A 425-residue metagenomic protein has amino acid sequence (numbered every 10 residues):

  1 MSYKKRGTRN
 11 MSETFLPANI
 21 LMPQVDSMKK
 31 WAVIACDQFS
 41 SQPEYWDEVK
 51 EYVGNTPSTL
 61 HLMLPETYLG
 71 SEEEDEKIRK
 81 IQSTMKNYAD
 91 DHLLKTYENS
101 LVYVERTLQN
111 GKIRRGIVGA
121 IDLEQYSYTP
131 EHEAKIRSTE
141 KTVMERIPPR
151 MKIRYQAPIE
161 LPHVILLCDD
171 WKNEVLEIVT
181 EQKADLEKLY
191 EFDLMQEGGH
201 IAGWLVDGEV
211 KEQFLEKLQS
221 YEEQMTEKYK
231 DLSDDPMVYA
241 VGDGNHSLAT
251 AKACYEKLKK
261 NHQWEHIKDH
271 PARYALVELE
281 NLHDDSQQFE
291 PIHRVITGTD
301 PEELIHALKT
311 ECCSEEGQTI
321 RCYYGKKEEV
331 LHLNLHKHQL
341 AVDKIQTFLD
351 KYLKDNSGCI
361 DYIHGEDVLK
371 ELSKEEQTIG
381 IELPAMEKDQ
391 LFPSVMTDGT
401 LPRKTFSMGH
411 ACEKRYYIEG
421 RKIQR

Functional and structural regions predicted by a protein language model:
Y3-G198, D207, Q224-K228, M386-L401 (+1 more regions): N-terminal extension/subdomain marker
S58-L60, P162-V164, M237, A272-E278 (+2 more regions): Structural beta-strand/beta-sheet cores of well-ordered domains, especially the beta-sheet scaffolds that support
L167, G242, E278, E382-P384: Short beta-strand segments
E181-V206, D284-E311: Compact, glycine/acidic-enriched structural inserts
E216-H262: Active-site beta-strand/loop microenvironment that shapes enzyme catalytic pockets
A240, I379-P384, I418-G420: Conserved active-site loop/cleft motifs that coordinate metal ions or position small ligands
N245-A307: Catalytic or ion-translocation cores adjacent to nucleophile or general acid/base/metal-coordination motifs in diverse
H293-T405: C-terminal catalytic or substrate-handling cores of phosphate/nucleotide- and metal-cofactor-dependent proteins acting
